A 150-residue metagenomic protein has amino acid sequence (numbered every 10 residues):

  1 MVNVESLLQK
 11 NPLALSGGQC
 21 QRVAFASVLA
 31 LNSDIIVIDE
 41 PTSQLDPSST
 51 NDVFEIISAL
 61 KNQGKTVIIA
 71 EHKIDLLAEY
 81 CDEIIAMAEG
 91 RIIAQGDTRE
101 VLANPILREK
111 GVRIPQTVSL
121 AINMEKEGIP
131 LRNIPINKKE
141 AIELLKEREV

Functional and structural regions predicted by a protein language model:
M1-S6: Conserved ABC ATPase "signature" region
N11-L15, Q19: Conserved ABC ATPase signature
F25: Hydrophobic anchor residue at the start of the ABC signature
I36-D39: Catalytic Walker B motif of ABC-type/P-loop ATPase nucleotide-binding domains
E71-H72: H-loop/switch region of ABC-family ATPase nucleotide-binding domains
R108-V150: ABC ATPase nucleotide-binding domains
